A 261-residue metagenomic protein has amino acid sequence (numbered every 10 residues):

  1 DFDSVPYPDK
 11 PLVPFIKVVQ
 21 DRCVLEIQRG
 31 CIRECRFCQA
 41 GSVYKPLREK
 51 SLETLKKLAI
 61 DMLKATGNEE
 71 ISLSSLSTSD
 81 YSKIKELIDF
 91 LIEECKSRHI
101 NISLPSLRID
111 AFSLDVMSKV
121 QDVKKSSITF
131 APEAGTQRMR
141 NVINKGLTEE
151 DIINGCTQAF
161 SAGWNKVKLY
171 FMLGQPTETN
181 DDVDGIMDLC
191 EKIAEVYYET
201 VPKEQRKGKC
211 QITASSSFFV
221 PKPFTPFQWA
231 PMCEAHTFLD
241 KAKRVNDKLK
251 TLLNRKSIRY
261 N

Functional and structural regions predicted by a protein language model:
D1-R36, A40, P46-L47: Acidic, low-complexity intrinsically disordered segments
D1-Y7, P11-V19, K64, V183-N261: Auxiliary Fe-S-binding modules of radical SAM enzymes
V5, G30-C31, C35-C38, L55 (+4 more regions): Conserved structural-core and active-site-/substrate-pathway-adjacent residues in large, well-folded domains of enzymes
D9, R29-C31, P132-T136, F218-V220: Short, small-residue-rich loop/turn micro-motifs
P14-F15, E34-F37, S82, R138-M139 (+1 more regions): Short helix/loop capping segments that flank catalytic or ligand/cofactor-binding pockets
R29, K45-L58: Non-heme iron-sulfur electron-transfer modules
S42-Y44, V142-L147, Q228-E234: Short glycine-enriched, charge-decorated loop/helix-capping segments at active-site entrances that position
D61-T213: Conserved SAM/AdoMet-binding glycine-rich loop
